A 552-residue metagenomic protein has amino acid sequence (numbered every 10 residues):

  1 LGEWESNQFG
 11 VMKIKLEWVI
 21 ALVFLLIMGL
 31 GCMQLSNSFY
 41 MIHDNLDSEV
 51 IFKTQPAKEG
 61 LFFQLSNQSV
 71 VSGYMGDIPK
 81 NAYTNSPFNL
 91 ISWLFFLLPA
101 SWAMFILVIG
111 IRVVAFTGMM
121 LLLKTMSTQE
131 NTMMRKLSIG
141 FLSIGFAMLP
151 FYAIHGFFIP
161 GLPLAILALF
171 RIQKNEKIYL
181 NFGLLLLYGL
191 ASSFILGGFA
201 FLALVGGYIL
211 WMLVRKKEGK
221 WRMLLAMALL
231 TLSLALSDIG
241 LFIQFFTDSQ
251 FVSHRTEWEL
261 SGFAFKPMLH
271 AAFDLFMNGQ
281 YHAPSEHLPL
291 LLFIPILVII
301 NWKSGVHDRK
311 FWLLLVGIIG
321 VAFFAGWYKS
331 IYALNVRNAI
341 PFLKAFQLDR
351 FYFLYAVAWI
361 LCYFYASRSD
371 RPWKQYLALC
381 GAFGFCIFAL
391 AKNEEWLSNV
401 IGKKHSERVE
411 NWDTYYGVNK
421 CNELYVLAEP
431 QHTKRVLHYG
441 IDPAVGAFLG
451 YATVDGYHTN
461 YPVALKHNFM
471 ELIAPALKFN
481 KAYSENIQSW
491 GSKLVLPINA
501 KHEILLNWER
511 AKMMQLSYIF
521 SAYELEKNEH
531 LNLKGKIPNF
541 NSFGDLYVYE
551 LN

Functional and structural regions predicted by a protein language model:
L1-M33: Start-transfer (signal-anchor) and selected internal transmembrane alpha helices of multi-pass inner/ER membrane
L26-F116, H155-G156, N468: Membrane-interface coil-to-helix junctions
F116-M126, M133-Q173, I178-V214, M223-F242: Membrane-embedded helix bundles of polyisoprenyl
L149-F157, M277, I319-Y363: Membrane-helix boundary/interfacial segments in multi-pass membrane proteins
L236-I299: Periplasmic/ER-lumenal interhelical loops and adjacent helix-loop junctions in multi-pass membrane proteins
L288-V316, C362: Hydrophobic, aromatic-rich transmembrane alpha-helices and their immediate juxtamembrane boundary segments
F311, S367-W396: Signature aromatic-anchored transmembrane alpha helix within multi-pass, membrane-resident enzymes that catalyze glycan
F383-H458: Extracytoplasmic
